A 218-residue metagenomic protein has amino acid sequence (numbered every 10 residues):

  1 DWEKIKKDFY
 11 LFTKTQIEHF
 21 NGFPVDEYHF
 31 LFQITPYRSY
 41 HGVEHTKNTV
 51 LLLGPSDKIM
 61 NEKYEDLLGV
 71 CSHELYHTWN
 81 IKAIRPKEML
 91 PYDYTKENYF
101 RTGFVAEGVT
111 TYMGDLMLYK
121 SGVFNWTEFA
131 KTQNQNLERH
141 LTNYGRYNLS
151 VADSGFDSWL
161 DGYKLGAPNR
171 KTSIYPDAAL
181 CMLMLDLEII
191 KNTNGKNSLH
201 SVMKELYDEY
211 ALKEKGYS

Functional and structural regions predicted by a protein language model:
D1-G103: Juxtacatalytic substrate-recognition/specificity segment
W2-L11, N61-E62, D66, V70 (+7 more regions): Soluble non-cytosolic domains of exported or imported proteins
D8-L11, N143-S154, D208-S218: Charged/polar, low-hydrophobicity segments characteristic of intrinsically disordered regions and flexible loops
K14-N21, N80, I84, D115-G122 (+2 more regions): Sec-exported extracytoplasmic/periplasmic mature domains
G22-F30, S121-K131, N192, K196-M203: Surface-exposed patches in mature extracellular/periplasmic domains of secreted proteins
L75-Y76, N80, N134-G145, E205-Y210: Long, well-ordered core segments of solenoidal/helical folds
I84-Y92, E97-D177: Acidic/His/Gly-enriched intrinsically disordered linker/tail segments that often contain short helix/coil "MoRF-like"
L160-S218: Amphipathic alpha-helical substructures
